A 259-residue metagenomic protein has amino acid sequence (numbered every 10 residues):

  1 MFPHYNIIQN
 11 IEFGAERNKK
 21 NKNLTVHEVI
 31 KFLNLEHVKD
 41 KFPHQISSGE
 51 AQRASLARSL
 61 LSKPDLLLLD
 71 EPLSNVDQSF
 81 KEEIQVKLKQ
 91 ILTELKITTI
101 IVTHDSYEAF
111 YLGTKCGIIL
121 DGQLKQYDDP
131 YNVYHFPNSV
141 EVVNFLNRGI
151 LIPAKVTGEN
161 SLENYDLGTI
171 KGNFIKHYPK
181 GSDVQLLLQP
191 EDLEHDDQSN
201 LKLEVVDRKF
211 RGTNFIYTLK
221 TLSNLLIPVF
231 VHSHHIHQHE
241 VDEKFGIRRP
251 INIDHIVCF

Functional and structural regions predicted by a protein language model:
M1, F145-L146, Y217: Long, contiguous hydrophobic alpha-helical segments, chiefly transmembrane helices and signal peptides
P3-E141: ABC ATPase nucleotide-binding domains
F13, S47-S48, L146, P153 (+1 more regions): Short glycine-rich loop/turn motifs that provide flexible caps or phosphate-binding loops at active sites
F42, I101, D129, P153 (+2 more regions): Short, solvent-exposed coil/turn linker segments
Y134-T157, L187: C-terminal boundary and immediately downstream tail of ABC-type ATPase nucleotide-binding domains
G149, N160-F259: Non-catalytic connector elements of ABC transporters
